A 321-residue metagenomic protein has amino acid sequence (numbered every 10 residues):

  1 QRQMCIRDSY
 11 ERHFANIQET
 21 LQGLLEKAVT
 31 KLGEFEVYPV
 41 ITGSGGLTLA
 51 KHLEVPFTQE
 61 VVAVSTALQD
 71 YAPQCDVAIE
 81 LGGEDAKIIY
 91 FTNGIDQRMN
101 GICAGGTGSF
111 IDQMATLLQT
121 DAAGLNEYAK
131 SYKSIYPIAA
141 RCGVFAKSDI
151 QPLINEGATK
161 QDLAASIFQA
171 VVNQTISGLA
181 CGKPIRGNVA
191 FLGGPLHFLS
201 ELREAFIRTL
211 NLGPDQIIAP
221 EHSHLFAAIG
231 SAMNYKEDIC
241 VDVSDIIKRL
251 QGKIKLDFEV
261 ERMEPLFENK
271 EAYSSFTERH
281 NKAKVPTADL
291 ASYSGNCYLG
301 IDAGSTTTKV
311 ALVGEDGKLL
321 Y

Functional and structural regions predicted by a protein language model:
R2-I6: Short, small-residue-biased leader/transition segments that mark boundaries at the very start of proteins
R7-F35, Y321: N-terminal phosphate-binding loop and adjacent alpha-helix
G23, G45-D96, I176, A180-K183 (+3 more regions): Conserved phosphate-binding catalytic cores of ATP/NTP-utilizing and phosphoryl-transfer enzymes
S44-G45, A180-T209, P220-H224: Glycine-rich phosphate-binding loops at beta-strand->alpha-helix junctions
F57-V61, I207-I229: Conserved phosphate-binding/catalytic loops in two-lobed NTP-binding clefts
N93-S134, C142, H224, M233-D238: Glycine-rich phosphate-binding loop plus the immediately following alpha-helix
I111-Q113, A219-K255: Glycine-rich phosphate-binding/hydrolytic loop that grips phosphoryl groups
A146-S177: Adenine-nucleotide phosphate-binding core of ATP-dependent small-molecule kinases
